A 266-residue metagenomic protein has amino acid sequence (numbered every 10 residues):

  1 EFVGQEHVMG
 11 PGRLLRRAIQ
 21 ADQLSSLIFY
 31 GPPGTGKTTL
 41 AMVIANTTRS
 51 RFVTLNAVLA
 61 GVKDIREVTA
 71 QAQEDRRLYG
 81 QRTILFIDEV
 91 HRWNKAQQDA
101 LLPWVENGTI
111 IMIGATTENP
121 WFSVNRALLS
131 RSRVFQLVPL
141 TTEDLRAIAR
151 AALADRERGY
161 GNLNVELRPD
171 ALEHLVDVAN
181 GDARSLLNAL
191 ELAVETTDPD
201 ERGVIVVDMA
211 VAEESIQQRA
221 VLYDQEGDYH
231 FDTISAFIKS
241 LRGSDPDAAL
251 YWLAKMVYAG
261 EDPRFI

Functional and structural regions predicted by a protein language model:
H7-R13, R51-I84, K95: Short glycine-rich substrate-engagement loop in P-loop NTPases that contacts/grips substrate
R17-L55, A70-Q73, L102-N107: Walker A/P-loop
L55, F86, I111-A115, Q136: Structural recognition of the conserved hydrophobic beta-strand(s) that form the central parallel beta-sheet of P-loop
N56-V58, R133-R146: Conserved AAA+ ATPase "SRH/arginine-finger" region at the nucleotide-binding site
L102-P103, N119-R133, A149-R150: Short regulatory helix/loop adjacent to the ATP-binding pocket of P-loop NTPases
R131, D144-N162, E195: Conserved AAA+ ATPase "sensor/coupling" helix adjacent to the nucleotide-binding pocket
E173-V178, R184-P199, A210-Q217, S235-K239 (+1 more regions): C-terminal helical "lid" of AAA+/P-loop NTPase domains
A220-I266: Conserved P-loop NTPase/AAA+ ATPase motor core
